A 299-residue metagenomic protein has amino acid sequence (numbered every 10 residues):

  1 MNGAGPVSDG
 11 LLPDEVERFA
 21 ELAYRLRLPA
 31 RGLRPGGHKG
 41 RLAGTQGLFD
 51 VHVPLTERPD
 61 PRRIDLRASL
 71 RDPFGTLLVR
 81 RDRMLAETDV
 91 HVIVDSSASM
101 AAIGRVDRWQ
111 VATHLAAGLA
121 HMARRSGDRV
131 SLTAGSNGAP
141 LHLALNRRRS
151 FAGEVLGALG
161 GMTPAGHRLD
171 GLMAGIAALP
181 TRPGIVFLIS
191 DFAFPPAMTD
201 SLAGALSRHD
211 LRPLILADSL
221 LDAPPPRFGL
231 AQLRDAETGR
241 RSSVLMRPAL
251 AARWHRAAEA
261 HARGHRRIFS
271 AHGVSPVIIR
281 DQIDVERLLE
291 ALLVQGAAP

Functional and structural regions predicted by a protein language model:
M1-R41, L48-R62, A68-L70, V79-Q110 (+2 more regions): Exposed, interaction-prone extracellular/peripheral surfaces
